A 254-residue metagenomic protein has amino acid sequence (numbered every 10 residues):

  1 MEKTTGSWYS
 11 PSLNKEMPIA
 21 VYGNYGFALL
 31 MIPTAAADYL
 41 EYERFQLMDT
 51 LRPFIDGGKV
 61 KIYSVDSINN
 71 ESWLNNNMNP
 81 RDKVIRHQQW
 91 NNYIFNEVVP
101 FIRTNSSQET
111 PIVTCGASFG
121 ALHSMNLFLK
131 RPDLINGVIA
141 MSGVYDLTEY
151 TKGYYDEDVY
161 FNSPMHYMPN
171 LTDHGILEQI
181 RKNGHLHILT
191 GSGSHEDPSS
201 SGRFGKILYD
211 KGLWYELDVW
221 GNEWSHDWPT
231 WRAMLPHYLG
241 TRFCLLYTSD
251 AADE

Functional and structural regions predicted by a protein language model:
M1-S249: Non-catalytic cap/lid and distal C-terminal segments of serine-dependent acyl enzymes
D250-E254: A short, hydrophobic C-terminal helix/tail in secreted or cell-surface proteins
